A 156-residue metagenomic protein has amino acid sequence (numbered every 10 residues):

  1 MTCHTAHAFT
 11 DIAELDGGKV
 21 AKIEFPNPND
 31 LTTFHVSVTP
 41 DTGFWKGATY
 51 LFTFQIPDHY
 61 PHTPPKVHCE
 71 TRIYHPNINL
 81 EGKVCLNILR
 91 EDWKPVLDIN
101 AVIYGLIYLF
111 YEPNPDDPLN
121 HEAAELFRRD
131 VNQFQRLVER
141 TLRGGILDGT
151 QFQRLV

Functional and structural regions predicted by a protein language model:
M1-V156: UBC/E2-like fold recognition across ubiquitin and ubiquitin-like conjugation systems, capturing catalytically active
